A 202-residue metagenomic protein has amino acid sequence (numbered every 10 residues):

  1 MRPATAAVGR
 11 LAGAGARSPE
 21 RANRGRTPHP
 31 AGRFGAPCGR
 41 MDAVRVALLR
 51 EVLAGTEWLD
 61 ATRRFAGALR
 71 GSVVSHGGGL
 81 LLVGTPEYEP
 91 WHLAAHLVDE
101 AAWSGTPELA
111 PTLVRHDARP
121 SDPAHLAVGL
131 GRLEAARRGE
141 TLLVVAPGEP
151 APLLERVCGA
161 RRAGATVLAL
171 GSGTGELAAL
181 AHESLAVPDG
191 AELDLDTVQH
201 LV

Functional and structural regions predicted by a protein language model:
M1-P37: Compositionally biased, low-complexity flexible segments
G9, A14-R17, R21-N23, L80 (+3 more regions): Generic secretory/membrane-interface signal
G35-E108: Extended, compositionally biased accessory segments flanking or bridging domains
W91-V202: Glycine-rich phosphate-binding loops that contact phosphosugars or nucleotide phosphates
